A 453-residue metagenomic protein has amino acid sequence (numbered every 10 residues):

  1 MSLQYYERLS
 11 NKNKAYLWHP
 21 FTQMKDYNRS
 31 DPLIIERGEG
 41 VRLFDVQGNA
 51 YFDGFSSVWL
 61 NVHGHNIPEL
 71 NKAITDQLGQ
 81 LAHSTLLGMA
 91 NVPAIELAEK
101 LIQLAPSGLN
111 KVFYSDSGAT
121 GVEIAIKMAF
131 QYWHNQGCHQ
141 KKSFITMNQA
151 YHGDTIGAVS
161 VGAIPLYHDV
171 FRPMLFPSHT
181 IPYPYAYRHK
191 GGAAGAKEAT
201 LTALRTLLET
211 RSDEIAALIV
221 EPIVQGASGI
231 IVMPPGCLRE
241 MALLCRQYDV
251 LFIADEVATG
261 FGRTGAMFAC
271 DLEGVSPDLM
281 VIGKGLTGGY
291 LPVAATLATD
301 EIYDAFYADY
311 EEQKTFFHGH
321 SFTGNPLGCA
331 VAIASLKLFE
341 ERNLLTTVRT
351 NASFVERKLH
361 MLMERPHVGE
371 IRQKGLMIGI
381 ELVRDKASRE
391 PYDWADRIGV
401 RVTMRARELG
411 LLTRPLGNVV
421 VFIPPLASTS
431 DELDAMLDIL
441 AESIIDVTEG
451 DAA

Functional and structural regions predicted by a protein language model:
M1-A453: Conserved N-terminal phosphate-binding loop of PLP-dependent enzymes in the Aspartate aminotransferase
